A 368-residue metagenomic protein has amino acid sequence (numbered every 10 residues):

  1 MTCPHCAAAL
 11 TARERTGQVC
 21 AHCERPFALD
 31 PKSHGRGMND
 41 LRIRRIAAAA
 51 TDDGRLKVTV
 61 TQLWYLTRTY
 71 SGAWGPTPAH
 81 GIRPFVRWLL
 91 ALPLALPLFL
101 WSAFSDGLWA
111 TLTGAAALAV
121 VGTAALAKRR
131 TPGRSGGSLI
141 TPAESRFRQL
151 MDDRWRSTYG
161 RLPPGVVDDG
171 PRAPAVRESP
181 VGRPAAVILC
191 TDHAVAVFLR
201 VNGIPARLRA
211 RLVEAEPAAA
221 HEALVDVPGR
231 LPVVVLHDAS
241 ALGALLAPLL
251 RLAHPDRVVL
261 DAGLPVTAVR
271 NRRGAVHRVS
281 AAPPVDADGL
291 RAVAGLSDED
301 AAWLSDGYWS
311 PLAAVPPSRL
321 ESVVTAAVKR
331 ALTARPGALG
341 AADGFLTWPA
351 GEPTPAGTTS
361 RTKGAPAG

Functional and structural regions predicted by a protein language model:
M1-L231, L246-G368: Nucleic-acid enzyme cleavage-core boundary/entry regions
P228-L242: Acidic beta-strand-to-loop metal/phosphate-binding motif
